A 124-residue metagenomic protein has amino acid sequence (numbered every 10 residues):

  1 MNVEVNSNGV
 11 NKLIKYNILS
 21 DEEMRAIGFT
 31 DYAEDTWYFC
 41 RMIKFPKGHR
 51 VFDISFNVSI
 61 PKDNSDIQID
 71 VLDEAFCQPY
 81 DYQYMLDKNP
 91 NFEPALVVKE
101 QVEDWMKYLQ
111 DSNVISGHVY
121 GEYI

Functional and structural regions predicted by a protein language model:
M1-R25: Charge-rich, low-complexity N-terminal segments
N2-N6, D21, Y38-C40, Y84-D87 (+1 more regions): Generic, low-specificity signal for short hydrophobic/alpha-helical stretches with a mild N-terminal bias, encompassing
V3-E4, K12-K15, R50, I54-F56 (+4 more regions): Terminus-proximal functional modules
S7-G9, N64-I124: Intrinsically disordered, low-complexity regulatory regions enriched in serine/threonine/proline and acidic residues
N17-L19, R25-K62, Y82: Ser/Thr-rich, low-complexity intrinsically disordered terminal regions
